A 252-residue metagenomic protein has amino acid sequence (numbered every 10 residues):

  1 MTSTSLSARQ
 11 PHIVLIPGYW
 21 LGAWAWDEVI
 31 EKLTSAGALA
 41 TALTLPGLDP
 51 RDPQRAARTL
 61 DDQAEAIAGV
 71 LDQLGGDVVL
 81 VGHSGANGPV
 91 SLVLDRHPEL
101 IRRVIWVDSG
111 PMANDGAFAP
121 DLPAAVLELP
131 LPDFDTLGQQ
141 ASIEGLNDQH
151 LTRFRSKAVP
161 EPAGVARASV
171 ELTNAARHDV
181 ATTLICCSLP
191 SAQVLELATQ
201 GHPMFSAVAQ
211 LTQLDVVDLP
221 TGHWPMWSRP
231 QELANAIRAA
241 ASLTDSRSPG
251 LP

Functional and structural regions predicted by a protein language model:
L6-D52, G75-G76: Conserved HGGG/HGGXW glycine-rich cap/lid loop of the alpha/beta-hydrolase fold
L39, L45-V79, D95, P120-A124: Active-site loop/oxyanion-hole signature of alpha/beta-hydrolase fold enzymes
L80-V81, V104, L184: Conserved alpha/beta-hydrolase fold motif
V81-V90: Gly/Ala-rich beta-loop-alpha elbow adjacent to hydrolase catalytic centers
D95, E99-I101, I105-Q140, Q200-G201: Flexible "cap/lid" loop of the alpha/beta hydrolase fold
S156-A175: Active-site nucleophile elbow and catalytic-triad environment of alpha/beta-hydrolase enzymes
S191-P220, N235-A240: Conserved loop-alpha-helix segment in the C-terminal half of the alpha/beta-hydrolase fold that carries the catalytic
V217-P230: Catalytic histidine-centered segment of alpha/beta-hydrolase-like enzymes
